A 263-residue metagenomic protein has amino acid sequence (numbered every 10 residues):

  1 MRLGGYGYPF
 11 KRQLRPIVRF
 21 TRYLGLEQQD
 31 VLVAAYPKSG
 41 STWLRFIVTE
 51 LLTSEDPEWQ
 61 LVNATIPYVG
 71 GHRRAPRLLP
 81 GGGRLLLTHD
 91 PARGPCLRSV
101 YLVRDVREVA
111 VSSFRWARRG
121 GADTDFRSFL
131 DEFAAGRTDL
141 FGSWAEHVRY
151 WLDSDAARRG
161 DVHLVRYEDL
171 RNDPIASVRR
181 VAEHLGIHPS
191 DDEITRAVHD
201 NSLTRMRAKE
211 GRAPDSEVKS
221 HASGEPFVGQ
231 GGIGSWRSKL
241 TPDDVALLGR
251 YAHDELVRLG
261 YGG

Functional and structural regions predicted by a protein language model:
M1-V165, P226-G263: PAPS-dependent sulfotransferase catalytic domain
G40-S54, L164-P189, A197, R205-M206: PAPS/PAP-binding and catalytic site of the sulfotransferase fold
W59-V62, S190-R196: A short coil-to-beta-strand element that immediately follows conserved catalytic motifs
N172, D191-D192, P242-D243: Alpha-helix N-capping/helix-start residues
D192-H199, G260-G263: Short, flexible loop/turn segments with low-complexity composition
V198-N201, G249: A general structural motif at alpha-helix termini
D200-G224: Short acidic/His-enriched helical or mixed secondary-structure segments at domain edges of catalytic enzymes and some
